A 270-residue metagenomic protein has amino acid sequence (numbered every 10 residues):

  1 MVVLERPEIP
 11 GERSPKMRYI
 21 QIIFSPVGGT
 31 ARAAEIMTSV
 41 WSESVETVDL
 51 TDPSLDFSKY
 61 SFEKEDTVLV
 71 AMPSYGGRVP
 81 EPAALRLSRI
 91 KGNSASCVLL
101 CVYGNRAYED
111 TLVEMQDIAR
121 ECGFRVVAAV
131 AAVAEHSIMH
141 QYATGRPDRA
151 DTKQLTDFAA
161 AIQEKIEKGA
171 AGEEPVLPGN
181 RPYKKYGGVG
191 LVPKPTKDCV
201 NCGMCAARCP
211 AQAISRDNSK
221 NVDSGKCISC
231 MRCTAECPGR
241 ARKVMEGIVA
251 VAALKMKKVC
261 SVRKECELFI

Functional and structural regions predicted by a protein language model:
E5-K16: Short, Lys/Arg-enriched N-terminal segments with co-localized hydrophobic residues within the first ~10-30 amino acids
P7, P73, P80, V192-P193 (+2 more regions): Proline-rich low-complexity regions
S14-I23, V27-D52, S58-G188, M245-A253 (+1 more regions): FMN-binding flavodoxin-like domain, especially the glycine-rich phosphate-binding loop
E174-P210: A mid-sequence, solvent-exposed acidic-amphipathic segment
P195, V200, M204-I228, R232-V249: Iron-sulfur cluster-binding cysteine motifs and their immediate structural context in ferredoxin-like electron-transfer
